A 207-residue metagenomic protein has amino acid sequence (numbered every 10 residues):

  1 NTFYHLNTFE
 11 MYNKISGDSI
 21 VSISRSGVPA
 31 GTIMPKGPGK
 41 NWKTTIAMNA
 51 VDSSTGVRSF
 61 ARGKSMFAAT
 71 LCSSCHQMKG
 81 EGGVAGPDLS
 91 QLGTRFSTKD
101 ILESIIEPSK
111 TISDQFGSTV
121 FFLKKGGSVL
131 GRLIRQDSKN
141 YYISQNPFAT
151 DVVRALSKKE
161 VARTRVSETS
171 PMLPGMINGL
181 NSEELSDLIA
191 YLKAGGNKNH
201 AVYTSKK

Functional and structural regions predicted by a protein language model:
N1-R58, M78-E81, Y191-K207: Post-cleavage N-terminal segment of exported redox proteins
G27-A68, A85, F96-D100, K124-G127 (+1 more regions): Electrostatic cytochrome c docking/interface patches
A47, A68, I106, K110 (+2 more regions): Sec-exported extracytoplasmic/periplasmic mature domains
G63, A69-K79, L89, L188-G195: The canonical Cys-X-X-Cys-His
T70-S73, K139-Y141, S170: Glycine-centered loop/turn positions within well-structured domains that cap or flank conserved ligand/cofactor-binding
G82-I106, S118-V166: Gly/Gly-Pro-rich "capping" loops immediately C-terminal to redox-active cysteine motifs in periplasmic/lumenal
T111-Q115: Active-site phosphate-binding and catalytic loops of NTP-dependent enzymes
S157, A162-E184: Intrinsically disordered, low-complexity linker and terminal regions at domain boundaries
